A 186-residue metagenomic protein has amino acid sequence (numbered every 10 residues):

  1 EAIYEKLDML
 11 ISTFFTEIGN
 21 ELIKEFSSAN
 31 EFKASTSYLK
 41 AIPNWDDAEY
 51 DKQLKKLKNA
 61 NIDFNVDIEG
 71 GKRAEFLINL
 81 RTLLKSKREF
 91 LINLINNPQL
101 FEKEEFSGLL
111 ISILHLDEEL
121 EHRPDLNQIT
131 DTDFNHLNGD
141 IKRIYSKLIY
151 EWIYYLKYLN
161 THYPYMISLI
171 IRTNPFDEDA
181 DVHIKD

Functional and structural regions predicted by a protein language model:
A2-K87: Membrane-proximal, non-transmembrane interface segments of integral membrane proteins
F76-D186: Soluble C-terminal extramembrane regulatory/interaction domains of multi-pass membrane proteins
